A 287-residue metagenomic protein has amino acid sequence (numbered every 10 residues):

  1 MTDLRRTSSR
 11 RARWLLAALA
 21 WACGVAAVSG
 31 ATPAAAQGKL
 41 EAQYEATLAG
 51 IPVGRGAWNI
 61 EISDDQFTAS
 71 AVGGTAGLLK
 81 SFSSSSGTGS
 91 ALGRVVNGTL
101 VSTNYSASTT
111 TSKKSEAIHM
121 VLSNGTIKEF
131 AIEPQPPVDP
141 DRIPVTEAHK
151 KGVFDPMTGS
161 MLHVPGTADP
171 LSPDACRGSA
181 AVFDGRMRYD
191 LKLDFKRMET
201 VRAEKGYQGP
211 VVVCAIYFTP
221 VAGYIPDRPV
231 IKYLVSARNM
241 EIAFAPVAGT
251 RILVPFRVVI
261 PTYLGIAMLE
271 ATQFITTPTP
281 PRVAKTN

Functional and structural regions predicted by a protein language model:
M1-A12: N-terminal secretory signal peptides that target proteins for export/translocation
R11-C23: Sec-dependent N-terminal signal peptides
G24-V25, S29-A31: N-terminal signal peptide c-region/cleavage motif recognized by signal peptidases
A34-N124, T167-N287: Acidic, serine/threonine-rich low-complexity disordered tracts
T110-M157: Internal, conserved structured core segments that host functional sites
P156-P165: Short, hydrophobic/amphipathic alpha-helical patches that form generic packing surfaces within helical domains
